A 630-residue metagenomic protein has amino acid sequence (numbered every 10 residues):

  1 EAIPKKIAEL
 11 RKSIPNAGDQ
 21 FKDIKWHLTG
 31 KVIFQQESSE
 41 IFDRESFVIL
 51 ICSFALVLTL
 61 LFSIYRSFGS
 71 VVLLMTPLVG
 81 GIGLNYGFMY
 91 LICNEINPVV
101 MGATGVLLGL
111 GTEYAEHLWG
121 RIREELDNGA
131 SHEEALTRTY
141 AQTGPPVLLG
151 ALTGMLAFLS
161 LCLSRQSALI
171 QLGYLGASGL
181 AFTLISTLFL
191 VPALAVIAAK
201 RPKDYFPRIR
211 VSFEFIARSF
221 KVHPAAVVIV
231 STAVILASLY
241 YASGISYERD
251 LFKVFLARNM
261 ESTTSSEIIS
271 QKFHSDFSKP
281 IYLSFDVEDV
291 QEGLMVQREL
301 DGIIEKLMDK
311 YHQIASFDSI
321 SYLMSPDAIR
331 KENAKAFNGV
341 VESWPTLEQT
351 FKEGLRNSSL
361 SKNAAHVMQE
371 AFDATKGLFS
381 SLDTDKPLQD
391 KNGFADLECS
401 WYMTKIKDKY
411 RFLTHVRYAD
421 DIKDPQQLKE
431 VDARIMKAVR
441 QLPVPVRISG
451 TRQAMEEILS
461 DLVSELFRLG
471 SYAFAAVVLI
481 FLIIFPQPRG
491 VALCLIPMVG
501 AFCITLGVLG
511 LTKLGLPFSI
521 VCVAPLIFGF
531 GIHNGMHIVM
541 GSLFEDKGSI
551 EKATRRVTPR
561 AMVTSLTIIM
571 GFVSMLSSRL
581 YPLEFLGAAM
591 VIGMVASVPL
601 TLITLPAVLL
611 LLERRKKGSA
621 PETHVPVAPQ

Functional and structural regions predicted by a protein language model:
E1, G30-Q35, F255-N259, S284-G293 (+2 more regions): Structural beta->alpha junctions
E1, K5, E37-E40, A315-V416: Extracytoplasmic
E1-P15, P280-D286, S400-I435: A short beta-strand structural signal in non-transmembrane regions
K5-A8, K12-F255, K423, E430-A433 (+1 more regions): Membrane-embedded transmembrane helical bundles of large multi-pass transporters/channels
A217-R218, A225, S243-D289, M295 (+2 more regions): Solvent-exposed, non-transmembrane loop/terminal regulatory segments of multi-pass membrane proteins
E267-K272, Y282, G302-L307, I320 (+5 more regions): Generic recognition of flexible, low-complexity loop/linker segments
F273-S278, D309-H312, A395, M403-Y410 (+5 more regions): A structural signal for short secondary-structure junctions
Y282-V341: Soluble catalytic regions of membrane-associated enzymes that act on cell-envelope and secretory-pathway components
